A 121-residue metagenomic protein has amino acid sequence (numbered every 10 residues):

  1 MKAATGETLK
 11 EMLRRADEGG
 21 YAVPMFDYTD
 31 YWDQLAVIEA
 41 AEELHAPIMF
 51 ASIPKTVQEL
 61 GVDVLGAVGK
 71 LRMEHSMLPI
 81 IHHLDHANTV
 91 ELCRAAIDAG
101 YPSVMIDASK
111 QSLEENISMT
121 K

Functional and structural regions predicted by a protein language model:
M1-M25: N-terminal amphipathic alpha-helix/helix-capping segment at the start of soluble metabolic enzymes
L9-K10, Y31-S76: Glycine-rich, positively charged N-terminal anion/phosphate-binding segment
A22-D27, I48-S52, I80-D85, V104-I106: Hydrophobic faces of well-ordered beta-strands that scaffold small-molecule active sites in alpha/beta enzyme cores
W32-L35, Q58-G66, H86-A95, A108-K121: Active-site-adjacent beta->alpha loops and helix N-cap segments on the catalytic face of soluble alpha/beta enzymes
L44-A46, D98-V104: Glycine-enriched alpha-helix->loop->beta-strand junction motifs that scaffold or abut catalytic
L78, A99, A108: Active-site beta->alpha N-cap acidic-glycine motif
